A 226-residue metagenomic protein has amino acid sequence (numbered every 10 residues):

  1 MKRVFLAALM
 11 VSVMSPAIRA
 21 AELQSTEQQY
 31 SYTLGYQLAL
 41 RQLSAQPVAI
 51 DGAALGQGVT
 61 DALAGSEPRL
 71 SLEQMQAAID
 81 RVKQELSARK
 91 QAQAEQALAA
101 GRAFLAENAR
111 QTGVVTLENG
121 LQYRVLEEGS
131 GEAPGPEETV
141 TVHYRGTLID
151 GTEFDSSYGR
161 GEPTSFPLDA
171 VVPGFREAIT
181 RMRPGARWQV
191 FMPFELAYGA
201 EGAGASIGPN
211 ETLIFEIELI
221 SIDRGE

Functional and structural regions predicted by a protein language model:
V4-S15: Bacterial N-terminal signal peptides
I18-E226: Cross-family detector of peptidyl-prolyl cis-trans isomerase
